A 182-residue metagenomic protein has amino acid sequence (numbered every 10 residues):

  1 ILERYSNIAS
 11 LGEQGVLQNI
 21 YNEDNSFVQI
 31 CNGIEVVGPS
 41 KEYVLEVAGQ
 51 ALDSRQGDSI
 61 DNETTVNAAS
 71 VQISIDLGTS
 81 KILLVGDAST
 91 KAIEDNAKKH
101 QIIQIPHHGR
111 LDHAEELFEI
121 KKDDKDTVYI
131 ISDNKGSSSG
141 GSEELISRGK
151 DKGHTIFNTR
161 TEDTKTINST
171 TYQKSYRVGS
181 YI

Functional and structural regions predicted by a protein language model:
I1, I82-A88, K99-D112, V128-K135 (+1 more regions): Active-site neighborhood of phospho(di)ester-bond hydrolases with catalytic His/Asp-centered motifs
I1-Y43, T65-N67, K125-I182: Binuclear metal-ion centers of metallo-dependent hydrolases, dominated by the metallo-beta-lactamase
N7, A92-N96, A114-K122, S142-R148: A short acidic, amphipathic alpha-helical/loop segment
Y21-I102, R110, I167-I182: Core dinuclear metal-dependent hydrolase active-site scaffold
D53-G57, I103, K122-K125, R148-K152: Short, low-complexity, polar/charged sequence segments that are solvent-exposed and flexible
